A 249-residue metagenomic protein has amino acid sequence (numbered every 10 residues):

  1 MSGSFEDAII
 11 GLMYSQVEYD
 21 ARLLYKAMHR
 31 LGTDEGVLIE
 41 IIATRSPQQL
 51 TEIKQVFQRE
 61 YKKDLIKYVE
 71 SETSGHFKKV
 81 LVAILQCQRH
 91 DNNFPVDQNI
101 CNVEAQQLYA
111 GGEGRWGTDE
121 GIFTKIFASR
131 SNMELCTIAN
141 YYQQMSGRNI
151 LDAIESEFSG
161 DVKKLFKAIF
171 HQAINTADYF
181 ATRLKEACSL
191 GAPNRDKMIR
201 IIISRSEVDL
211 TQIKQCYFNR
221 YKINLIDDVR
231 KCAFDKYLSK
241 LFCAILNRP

Functional and structural regions predicted by a protein language model:
M1-P249: Structural signature for extended repeat/solenoid scaffolds and their inter-repeat hinge/linker regions, spanning
